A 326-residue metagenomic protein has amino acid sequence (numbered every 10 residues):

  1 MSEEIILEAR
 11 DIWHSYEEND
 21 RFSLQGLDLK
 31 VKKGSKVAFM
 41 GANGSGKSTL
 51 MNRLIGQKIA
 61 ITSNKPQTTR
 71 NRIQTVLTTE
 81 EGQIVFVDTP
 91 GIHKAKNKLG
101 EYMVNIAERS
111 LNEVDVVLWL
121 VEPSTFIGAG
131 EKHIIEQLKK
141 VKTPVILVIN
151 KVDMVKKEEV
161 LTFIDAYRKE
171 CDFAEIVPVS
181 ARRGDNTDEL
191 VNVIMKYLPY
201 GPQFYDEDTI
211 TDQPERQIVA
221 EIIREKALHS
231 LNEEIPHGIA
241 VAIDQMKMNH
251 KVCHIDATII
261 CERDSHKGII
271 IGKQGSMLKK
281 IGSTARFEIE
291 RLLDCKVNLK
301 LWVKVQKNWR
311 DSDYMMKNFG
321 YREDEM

Functional and structural regions predicted by a protein language model:
S2-I6, S15-G26: A short, flexible loop at the N-terminus of ABC-type nucleotide-binding domains that lies
A9: Conserved catalytic Walker-motif region of ABC-type ATPase nucleotide-binding domains
E18, K32-K33: Residue at the conserved pre-P-loop
M40-A42, S63: The feature captures the beta-strand-to-loop junction immediately N-terminal to the Walker
S48-K96: Conserved G1/Walker A P-loop phosphate-binding module
N105-A174: Conserved C-terminal guanine-recognition region of P-loop GTPase G domains, centered on the G4
D153-I210: Canonical P-loop GTPase G-domain recognition
